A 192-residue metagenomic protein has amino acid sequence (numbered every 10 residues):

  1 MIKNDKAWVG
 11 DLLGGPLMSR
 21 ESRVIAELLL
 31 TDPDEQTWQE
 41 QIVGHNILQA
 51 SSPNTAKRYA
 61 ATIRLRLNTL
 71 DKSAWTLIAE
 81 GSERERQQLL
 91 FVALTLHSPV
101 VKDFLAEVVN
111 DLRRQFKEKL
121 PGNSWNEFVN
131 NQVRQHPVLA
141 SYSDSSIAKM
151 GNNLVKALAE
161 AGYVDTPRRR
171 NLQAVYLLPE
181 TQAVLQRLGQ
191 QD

Functional and structural regions predicted by a protein language model:
M1-Q88: Eukaryotic partner-binding/assembly regions in large regulatory complexes
P16-M18, P33-D34, L96-F104, F128-Q132: Helix-boundary capping/turn motifs
R66-T69, E107, D111, N131-Q135 (+2 more regions): Amphipathic alpha-helical interaction surfaces
W75-A79, R114-G122, V138-Y142: Short acidic alpha-helical/loop segments enriched in Asp/Glu that coordinate divalent cations
L89-K119: Positively charged, polyanion-binding regions of nucleic-acid-associated proteins
P121-P137: DNA-recognition alpha helix
A140-D192: Accessory, usually C-terminal, subdomains that scaffold auxiliary metal cofactors
